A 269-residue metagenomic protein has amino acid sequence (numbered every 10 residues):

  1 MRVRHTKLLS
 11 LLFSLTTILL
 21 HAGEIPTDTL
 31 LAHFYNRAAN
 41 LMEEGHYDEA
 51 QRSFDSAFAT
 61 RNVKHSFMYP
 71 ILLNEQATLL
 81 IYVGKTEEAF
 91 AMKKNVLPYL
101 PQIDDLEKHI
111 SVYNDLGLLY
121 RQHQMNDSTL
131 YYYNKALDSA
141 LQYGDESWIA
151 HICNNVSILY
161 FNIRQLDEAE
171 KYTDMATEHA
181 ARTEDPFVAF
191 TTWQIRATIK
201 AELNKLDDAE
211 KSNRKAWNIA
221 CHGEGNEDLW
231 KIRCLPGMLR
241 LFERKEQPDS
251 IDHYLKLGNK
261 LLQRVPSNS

Functional and structural regions predicted by a protein language model:
M1-R37, D115-L116, S128, M238 (+2 more regions): Bacterial Sec-dependent N-terminal signal peptides
L20-E75: N-terminal leader/linker segments that initiate helical-solenoid repeat arrays
P26-T27, K64-H65, D104-D105, M125 (+5 more regions): Short coil/turn linker motifs that delimit alpha-helical repeat modules in TPR/alpha-solenoid proteins
Y35-E43, M68-Y82, K108-Q122, Y133 (+3 more regions): Conserved alpha-helical positions within TPR/SEL1-like repeat arrays
D55-T60, K94-D104, K135-G144, D174-E184 (+2 more regions): Amphipathic alpha-helical segments of tetratricopeptide repeats
F187, T198-N204, R214-S269: Membrane-proximal low-complexity regions enriched in glycine and acidic/polar residues
